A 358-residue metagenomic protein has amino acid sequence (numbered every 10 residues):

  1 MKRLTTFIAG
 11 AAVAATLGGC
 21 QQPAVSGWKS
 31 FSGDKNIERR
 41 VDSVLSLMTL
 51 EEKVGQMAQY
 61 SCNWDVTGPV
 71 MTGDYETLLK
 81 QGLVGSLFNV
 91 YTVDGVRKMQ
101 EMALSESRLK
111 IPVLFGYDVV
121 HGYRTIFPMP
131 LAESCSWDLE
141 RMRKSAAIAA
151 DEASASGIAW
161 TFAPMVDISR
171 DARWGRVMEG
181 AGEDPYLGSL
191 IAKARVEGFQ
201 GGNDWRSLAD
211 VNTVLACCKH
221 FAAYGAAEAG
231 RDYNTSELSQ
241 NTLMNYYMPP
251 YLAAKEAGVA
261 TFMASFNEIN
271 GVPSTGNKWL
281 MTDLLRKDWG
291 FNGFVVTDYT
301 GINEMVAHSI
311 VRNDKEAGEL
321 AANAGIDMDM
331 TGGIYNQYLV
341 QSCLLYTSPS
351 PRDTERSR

Functional and structural regions predicted by a protein language model:
K2-G10: Sec-dependent signal peptide recognition, specifically the positively charged N-region followed immediately by
R3-L4, V54, H220, D353: Hydrophobic alpha-helical segments, especially transmembrane helices and their immediate juxtamembrane helical caps
T6-F7, L17, E355: N-terminal compositionally biased, intrinsically disordered segments and leader/signal-like regions
I8-A9, Q59, G225, R358: A periodicity- and composition-biased signal for non-globular, repetitive helical segments
V13, R124, E355-S357: N-terminal processing/targeting junctions
A15-S348: Glycoside hydrolase catalytic-domain context in secreted enzymes
Y346-R358: Single conserved hydrophobic/aromatic residue that forms the stacking wall/gate of nucleotide- or nucleobase-binding
